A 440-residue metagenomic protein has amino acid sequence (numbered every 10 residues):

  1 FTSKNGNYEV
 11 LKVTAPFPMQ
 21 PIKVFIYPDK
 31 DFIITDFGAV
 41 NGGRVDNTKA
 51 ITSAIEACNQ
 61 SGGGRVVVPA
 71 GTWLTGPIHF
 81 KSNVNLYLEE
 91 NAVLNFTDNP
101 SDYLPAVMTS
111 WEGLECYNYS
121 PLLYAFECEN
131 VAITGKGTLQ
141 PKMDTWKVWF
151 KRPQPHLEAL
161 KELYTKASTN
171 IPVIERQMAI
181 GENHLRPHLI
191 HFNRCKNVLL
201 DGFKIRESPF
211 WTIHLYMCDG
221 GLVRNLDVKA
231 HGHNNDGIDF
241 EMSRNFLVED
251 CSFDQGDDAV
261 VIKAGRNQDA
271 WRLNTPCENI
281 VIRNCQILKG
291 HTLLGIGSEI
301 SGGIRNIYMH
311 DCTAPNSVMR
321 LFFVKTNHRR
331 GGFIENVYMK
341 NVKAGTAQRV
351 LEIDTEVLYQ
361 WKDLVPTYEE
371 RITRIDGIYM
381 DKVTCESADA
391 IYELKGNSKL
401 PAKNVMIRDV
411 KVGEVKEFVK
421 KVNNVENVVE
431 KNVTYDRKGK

Functional and structural regions predicted by a protein language model:
F1-K440: Extracellular/periplasmic carbohydrate-active domains that bind, remodel, or depolymerize complex polysaccharides
